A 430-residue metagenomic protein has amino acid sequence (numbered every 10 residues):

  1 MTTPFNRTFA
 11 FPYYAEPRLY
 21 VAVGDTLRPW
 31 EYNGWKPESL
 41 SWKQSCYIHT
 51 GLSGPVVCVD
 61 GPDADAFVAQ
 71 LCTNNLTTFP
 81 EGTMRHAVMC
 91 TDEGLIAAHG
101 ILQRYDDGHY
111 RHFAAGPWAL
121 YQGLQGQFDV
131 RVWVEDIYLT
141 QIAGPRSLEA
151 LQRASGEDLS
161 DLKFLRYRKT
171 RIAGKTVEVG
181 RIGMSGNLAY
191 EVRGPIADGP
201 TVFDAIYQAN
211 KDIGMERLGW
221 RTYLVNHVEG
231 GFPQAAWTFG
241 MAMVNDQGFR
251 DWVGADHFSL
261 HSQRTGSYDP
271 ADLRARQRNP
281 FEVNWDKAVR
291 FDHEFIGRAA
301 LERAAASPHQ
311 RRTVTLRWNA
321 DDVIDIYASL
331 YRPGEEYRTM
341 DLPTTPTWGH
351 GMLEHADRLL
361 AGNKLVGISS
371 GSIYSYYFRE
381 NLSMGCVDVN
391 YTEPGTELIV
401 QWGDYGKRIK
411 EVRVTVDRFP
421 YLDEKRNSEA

Functional and structural regions predicted by a protein language model:
M1-W42, Q103-A430: Conserved, structured C-terminal
Q44-H109, F113-Q127: Extended, compositionally biased flexible segments
